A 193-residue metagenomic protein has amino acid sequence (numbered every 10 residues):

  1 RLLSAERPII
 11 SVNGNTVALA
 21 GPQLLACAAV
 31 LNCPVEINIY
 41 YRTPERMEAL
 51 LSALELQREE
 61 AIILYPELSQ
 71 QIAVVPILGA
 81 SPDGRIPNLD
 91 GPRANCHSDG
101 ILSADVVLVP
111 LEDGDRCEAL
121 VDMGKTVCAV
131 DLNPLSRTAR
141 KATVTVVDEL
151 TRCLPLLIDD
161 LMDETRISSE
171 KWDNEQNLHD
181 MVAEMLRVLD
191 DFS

Functional and structural regions predicted by a protein language model:
R1-P34, P44-E48, R166, D173-S193: Electropositive, gly/pro-rich neighborhoods at or near active sites that engage anionic ligands
S4, L102-S103: Alpha-helix C-terminal capping/helix-to-coil transition sites in glycosyltransferase folds
P8-I9, V107-L108, T126-V127, V144-T145: Short, well-ordered beta-strand core segments
A26-R93: Long, charge-dense
Y41-R46, C117, P134-T138, R152-L154: Short gly/pro/ser/thr-enriched loop/turn and capping motifs at secondary-structure boundaries
D83-L102, L108-D115: Active-site glycine-rich loop that binds ribose-phosphate moieties when present
G114-L135: A short, gly/pro- and small-residue-rich
S136-S193: C-terminal functional extensions of proteins
